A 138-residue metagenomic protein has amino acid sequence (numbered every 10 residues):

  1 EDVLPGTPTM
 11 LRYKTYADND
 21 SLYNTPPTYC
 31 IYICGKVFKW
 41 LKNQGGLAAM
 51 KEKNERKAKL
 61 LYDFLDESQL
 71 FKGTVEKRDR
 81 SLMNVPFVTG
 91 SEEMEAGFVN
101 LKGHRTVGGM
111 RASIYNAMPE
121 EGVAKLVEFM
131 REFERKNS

Functional and structural regions predicted by a protein language model:
E1-F64, E76, K136-S138: Active-site C-terminal subdomain of aminotransferase-like
D18, S81-V85, G108-M110: Short amphipathic alpha-helical segments
N24-P27, V88, N116: Hydrophobic alpha-helical scaffolding
C34, K42, V85-G90, I114: Short, well-ordered beta-strand elements within core beta-sheets of diverse protein domains
E67: Metallocofactor- and cofactor-centric catalytic cores in central/energy metabolism, strongly enriched
F71-A96: Conserved PLP-binding catalytic core of the aspartate aminotransferase-like
E93-A96, K102-T106: A glycine-biased, small/acidic residue-tolerant capping/turn segment at secondary-structure junctions
H104-S138: PLP-dependent enzyme catalytic core of the Aspartate aminotransferase-like
